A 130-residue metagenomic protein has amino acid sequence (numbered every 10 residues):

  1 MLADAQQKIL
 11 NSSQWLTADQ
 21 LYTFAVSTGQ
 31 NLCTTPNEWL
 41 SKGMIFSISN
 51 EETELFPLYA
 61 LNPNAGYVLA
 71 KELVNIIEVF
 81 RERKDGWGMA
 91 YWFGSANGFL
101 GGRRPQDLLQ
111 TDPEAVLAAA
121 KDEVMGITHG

Functional and structural regions predicted by a protein language model:
M1-G130: Non-transmembrane "mature" sequence context
